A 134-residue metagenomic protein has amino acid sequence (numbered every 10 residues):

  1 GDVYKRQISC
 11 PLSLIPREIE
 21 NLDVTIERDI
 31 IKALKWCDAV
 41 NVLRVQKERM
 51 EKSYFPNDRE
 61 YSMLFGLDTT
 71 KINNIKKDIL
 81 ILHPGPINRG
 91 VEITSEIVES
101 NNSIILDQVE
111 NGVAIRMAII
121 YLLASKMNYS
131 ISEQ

Functional and structural regions predicted by a protein language model:
G1-Y4: Short, small-residue-biased leader/transition segments that mark boundaries at the very start of proteins
Q7-P11: Short internal beta-strands
L14: Conserved Rossmann-like nucleotide-cofactor binding loop
R17-E96: Rossmann-like adenosine-cofactor binding region
D78-I79, P84-Q134: Adenosine-phosphate binding glycine-rich loop
